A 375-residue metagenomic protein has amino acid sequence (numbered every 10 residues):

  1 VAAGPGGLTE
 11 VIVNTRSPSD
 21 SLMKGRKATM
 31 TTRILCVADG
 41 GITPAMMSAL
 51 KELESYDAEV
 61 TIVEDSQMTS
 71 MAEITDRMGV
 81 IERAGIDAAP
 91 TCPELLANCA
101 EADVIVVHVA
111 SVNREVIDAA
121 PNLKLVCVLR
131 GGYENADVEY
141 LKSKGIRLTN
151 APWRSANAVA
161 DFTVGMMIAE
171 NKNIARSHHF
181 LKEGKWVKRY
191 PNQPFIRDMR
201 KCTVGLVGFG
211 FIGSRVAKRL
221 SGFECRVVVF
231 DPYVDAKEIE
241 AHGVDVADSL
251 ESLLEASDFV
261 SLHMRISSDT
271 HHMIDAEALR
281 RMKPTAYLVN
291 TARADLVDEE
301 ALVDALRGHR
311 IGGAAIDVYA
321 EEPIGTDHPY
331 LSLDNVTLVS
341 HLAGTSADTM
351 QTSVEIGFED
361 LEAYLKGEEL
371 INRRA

Functional and structural regions predicted by a protein language model:
V11, D20-V104: N-terminal glycine-/charge-rich "phosphate-binding" loop or analogous flexible N-terminal tail
K27, A38, K142, N150-A158 (+2 more regions): C-terminal helix-to-coil terminal segments
V37, L206-V207: Conserved N-terminal Rossmann-fold NAD(P)-binding element of oxidoreductases
A38, A100-H178: Phosphate/diphosphate ligand-binding glycine-rich loop within oxidoreductases
S66-S70, F223-E240: NAD(P)-binding Rossmann-fold cofactor-contacting core
K144, P152-T203, R215-K218, G222: Phosphate-binding beta-alpha-beta segment of Rossmann-like dinucleotide-binding domains, i.e., the NAD(P)
I212: Hydrophobic/small residue at the entry helix of a nucleotide-binding pocket
V234-P329: Rossmann-like adenosine-cofactor binding region
